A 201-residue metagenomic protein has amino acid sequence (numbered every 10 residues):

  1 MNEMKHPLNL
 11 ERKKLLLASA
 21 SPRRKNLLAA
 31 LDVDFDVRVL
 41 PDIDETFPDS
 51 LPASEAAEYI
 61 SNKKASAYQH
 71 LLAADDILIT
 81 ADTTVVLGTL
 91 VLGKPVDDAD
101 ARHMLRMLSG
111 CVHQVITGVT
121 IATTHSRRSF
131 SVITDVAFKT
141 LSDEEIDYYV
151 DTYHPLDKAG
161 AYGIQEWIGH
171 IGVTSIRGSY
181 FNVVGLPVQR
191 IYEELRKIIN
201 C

Functional and structural regions predicted by a protein language model:
N2-H6, E11-L15, D49-C201: Anionic-ligand binding patches
N2-M4, P22, V39-P41: Short glycine/proline-centered loop/turn elements that form peptide/ligand docking sites
K5-V33: N-terminal beta1-alpha1 ligand-phosphate binding loop
R23, I43, R127: Surface-exposed, flexible loop/turn segments at secondary-structure boundaries
V33, V39, T140-S142: General structural signal for secondary-structure boundaries
F35-D36, L78: A short coil-to-beta-strand element that immediately follows conserved catalytic motifs
D36-T46: A short beta-strand-loop structural module common to alpha/beta enzyme folds
